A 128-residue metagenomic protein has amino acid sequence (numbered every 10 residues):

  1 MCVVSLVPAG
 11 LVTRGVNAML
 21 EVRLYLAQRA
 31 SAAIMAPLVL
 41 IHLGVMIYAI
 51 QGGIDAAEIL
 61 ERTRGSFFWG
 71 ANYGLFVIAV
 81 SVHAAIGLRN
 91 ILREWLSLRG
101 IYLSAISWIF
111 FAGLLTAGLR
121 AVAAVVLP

Functional and structural regions predicted by a protein language model:
C2-P128: Membrane-embedded alpha-helical bundles that constitute the cytochrome b-like, heme-associated redox core of multi-pass
